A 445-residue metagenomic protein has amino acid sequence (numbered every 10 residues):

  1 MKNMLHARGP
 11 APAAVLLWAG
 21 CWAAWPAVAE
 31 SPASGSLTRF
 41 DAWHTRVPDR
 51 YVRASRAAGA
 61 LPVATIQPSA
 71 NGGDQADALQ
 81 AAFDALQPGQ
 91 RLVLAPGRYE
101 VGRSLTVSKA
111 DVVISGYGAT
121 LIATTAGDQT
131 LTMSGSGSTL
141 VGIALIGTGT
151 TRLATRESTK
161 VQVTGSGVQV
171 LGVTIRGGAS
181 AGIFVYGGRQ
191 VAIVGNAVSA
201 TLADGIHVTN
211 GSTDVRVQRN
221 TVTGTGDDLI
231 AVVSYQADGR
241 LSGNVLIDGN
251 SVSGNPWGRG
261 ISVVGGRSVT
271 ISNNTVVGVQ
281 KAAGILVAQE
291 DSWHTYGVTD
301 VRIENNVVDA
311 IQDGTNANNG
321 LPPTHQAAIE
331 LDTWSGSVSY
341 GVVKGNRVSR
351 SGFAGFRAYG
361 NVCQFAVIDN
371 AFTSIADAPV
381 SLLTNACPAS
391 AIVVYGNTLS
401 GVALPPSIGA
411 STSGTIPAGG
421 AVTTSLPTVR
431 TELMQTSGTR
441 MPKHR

Functional and structural regions predicted by a protein language model:
M1-V93, R98-G102, T106-V113, Y117-A126 (+4 more regions): Extracellular "leader-to-stem" segments immediately downstream of a signal peptide or signal-anchor in secreted/lumenal
G59, L92, Y99, L105 (+24 more regions): Solenoid scaffold repeats with emphasis on beta-solenoid/beta-helix
Q90, V101-S104, A123-Q129, G149-T155 (+10 more regions): Short glycine/acidic-rich loop motifs that flank beta-strands on beta-rich extracellular proteins
Y99, G205, S234-A237, Q289-W293 (+1 more regions): Short, recurring structural edge motifs at helix starts
G137-N244: Right-handed parallel beta-helix
V277, R302, D309-I311, D332: A glycine- and small/hydrophobic-rich beta-loop-beta segment that serves as a flexible "lid/hinge" or phosphate-binding
V342-T398: Ankyrin-repeat and related helical/solenoid repeat scaffolds used for protein-protein interactions
